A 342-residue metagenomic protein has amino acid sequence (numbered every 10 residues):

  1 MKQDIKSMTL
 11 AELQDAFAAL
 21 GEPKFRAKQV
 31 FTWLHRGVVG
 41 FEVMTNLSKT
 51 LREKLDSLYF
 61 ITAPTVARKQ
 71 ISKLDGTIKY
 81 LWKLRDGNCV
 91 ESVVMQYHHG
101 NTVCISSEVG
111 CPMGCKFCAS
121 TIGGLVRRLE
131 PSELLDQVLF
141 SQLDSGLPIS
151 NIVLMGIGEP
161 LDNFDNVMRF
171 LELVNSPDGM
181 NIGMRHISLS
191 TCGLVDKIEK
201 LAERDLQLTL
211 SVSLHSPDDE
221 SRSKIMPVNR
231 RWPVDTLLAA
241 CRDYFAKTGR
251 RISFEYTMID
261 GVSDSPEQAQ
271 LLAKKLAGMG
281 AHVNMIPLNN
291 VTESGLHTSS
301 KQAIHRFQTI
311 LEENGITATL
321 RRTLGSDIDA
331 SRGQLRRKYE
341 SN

Functional and structural regions predicted by a protein language model:
M1-N88, R242-R250, Y256-N342: Auxiliary Fe-S-binding modules of radical SAM enzymes
S72, S106-S107, S120, S190 (+1 more regions): Short linear Ser/Thr-Pro motifs
L84, M95-Q96: Phospho-regulated, low-complexity intrinsically disordered regions of nuclear gene-regulatory and chromatin-associated
C89-V94: A short loop-to-beta-strand scaffold at the N-terminal edge of the catalytic core in hydrolase folds
Q96-E133: Canonical Radical SAM [4Fe-4S] cluster-binding loop centered on the CxxxCxxC motif and its immediate flanking residues
T121-N151: Conserved alpha-helical substructure of the radical SAM core
Q142-N151, G156-R321: Conserved AdoMet/S-adenosylmethionine-binding subsite of the radical SAM
